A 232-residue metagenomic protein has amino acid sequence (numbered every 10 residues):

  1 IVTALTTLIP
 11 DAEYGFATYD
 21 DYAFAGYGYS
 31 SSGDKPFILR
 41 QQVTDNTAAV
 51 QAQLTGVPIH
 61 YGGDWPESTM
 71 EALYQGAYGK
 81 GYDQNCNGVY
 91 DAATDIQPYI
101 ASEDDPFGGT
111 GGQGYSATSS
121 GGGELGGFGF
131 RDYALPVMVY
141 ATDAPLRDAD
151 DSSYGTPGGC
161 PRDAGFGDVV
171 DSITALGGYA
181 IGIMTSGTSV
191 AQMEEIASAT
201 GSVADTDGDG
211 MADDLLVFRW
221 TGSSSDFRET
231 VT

Functional and structural regions predicted by a protein language model:
I1-T232: Divalent cation-coordinating acidic motifs and surrounding scaffolds that mediate Ca2+/Mg2+/Mn2+/Zn2+-dependent binding
